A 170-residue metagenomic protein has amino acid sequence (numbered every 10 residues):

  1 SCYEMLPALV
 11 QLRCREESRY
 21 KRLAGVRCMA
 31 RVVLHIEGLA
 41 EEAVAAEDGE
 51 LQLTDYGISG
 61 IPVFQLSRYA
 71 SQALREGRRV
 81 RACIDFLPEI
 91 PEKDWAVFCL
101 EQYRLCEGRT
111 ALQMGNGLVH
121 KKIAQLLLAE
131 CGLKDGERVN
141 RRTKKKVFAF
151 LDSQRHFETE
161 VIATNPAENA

Functional and structural regions predicted by a protein language model:
S1, Q52, F150-S153: Residues within well-ordered alpha helices
C2-M5, A163-N165: General beta-strand structural signal in soluble alpha/beta enzymes
Y3-E4, L12-V139: An anion/pyrophosphate-binding glycine-rich loop and adjacent beta-alpha core in soluble alpha-beta enzymes
A124-A170: A glycine-rich dinucleotide-binding beta-alpha-beta segment and adjacent secondary-structure elements that constitute
